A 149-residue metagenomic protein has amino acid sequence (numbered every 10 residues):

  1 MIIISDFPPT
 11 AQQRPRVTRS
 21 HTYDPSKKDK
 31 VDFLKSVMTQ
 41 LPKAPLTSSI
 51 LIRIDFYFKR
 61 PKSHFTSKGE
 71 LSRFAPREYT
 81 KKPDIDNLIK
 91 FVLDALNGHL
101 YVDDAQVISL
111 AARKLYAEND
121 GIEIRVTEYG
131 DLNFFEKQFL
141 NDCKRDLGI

Functional and structural regions predicted by a protein language model:
M1-I149: Acidic, proline/glycine-enriched N-terminal capping motif
